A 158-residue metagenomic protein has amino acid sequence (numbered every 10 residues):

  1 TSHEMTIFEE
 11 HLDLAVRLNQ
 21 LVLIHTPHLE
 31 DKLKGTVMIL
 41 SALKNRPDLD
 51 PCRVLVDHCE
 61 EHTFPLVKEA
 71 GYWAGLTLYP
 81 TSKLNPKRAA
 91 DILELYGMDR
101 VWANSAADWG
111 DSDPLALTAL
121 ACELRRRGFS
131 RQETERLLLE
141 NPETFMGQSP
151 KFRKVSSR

Functional and structural regions predicted by a protein language model:
T1-H62: Divalent metal-binding pocket/active-site signature
A15, A74, T134: Conserved, mostly hydrophobic/aromatic
L18-L21, L43-P51, K68-T77, Y96-R100: Glycine-enriched alpha-helix->loop->beta-strand junction motifs that scaffold or abut catalytic
P27-L29, C59-H62, T77-T81, A106-G110: Active-site beta-loop-alpha junctions enriched in small/polar residues
H62-T63, R88: Short acidic active-site motifs
N85-E94: A short, acidic, amphipathic alpha-helical segment used as a generic capping/interface helix at domain edges
Y96-P114, T134: Short acidic/histidine-rich active-site segments
T118-R158: Mid-to-C-terminal alpha-helical segments outside catalytic/metal-binding sites
